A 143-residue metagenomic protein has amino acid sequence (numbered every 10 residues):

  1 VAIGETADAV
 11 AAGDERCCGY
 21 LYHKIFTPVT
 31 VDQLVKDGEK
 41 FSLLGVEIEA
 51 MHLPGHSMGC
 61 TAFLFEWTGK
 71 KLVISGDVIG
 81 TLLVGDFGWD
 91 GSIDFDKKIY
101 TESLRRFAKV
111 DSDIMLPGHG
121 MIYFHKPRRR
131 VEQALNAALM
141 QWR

Functional and structural regions predicted by a protein language model:
V1-K40: Active-site HxH/HxHxD metal-binding segment of metal-dependent hydrolases
E5-D8, V78-I79, M140: Short, acidic/turn-prone active-site loops that include or flank metal/cofactor- and phosphate-binding residues
C17-Y22, I93, Q133-L135: Short, hinge-like loop/turn segments at secondary-structure boundaries
T30, K40, E47-R128, A137-A138: Metallo-beta-lactamase
V131-R143: Charged, glycine-enriched surface loops/patches that mediate electrostatic binding to polyanionic ligands
